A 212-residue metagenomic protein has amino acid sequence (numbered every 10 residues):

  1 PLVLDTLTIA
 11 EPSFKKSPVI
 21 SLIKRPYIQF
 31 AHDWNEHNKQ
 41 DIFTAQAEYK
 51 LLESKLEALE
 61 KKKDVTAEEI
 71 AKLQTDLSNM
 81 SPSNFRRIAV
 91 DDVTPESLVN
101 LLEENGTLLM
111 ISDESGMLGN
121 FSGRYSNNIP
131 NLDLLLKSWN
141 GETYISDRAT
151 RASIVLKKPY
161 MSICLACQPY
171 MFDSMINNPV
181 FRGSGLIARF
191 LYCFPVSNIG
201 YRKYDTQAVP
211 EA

Functional and structural regions predicted by a protein language model:
P1-A212: Phosphate-handling catalytic cores of nucleic-acid transaction enzymes
